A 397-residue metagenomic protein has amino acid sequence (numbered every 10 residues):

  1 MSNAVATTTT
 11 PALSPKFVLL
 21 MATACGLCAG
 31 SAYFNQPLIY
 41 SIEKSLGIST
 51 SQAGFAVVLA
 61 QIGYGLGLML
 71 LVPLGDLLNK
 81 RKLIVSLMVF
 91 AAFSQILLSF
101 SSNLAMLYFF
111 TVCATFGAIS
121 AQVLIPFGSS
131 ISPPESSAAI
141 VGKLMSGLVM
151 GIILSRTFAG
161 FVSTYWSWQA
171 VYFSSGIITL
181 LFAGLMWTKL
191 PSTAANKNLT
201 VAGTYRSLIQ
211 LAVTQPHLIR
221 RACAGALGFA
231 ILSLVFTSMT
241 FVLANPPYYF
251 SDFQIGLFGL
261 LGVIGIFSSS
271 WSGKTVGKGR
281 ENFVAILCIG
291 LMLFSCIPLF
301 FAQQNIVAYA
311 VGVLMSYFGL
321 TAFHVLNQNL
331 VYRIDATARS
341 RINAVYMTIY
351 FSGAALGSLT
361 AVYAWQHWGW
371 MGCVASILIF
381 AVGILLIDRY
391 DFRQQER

Functional and structural regions predicted by a protein language model:
N3-A12, P191-A222: Juxtamembrane intracellular "pre-TM" segments in multi-pass secondary transporters
L66-L104: Conserved MFS/SLC helix-loop-helix module at the cytosolic interface between two early adjacent transmembrane helices
L68-N79, S268-E281, W365: Helix-to-loop junctions at the C-terminal end of transmembrane segments in multipass secondary transporters
K82-I96, F283-P298, L378: Structural signature of the two symmetry-related core transmembrane helices
M106, K143-L190: Helix-loop-helix hairpin linking two adjacent transmembrane segments in secondary transporters
T111-G147: Cytoplasmic helix-loop-helix junction between adjacent transmembrane helices in 12-TM secondary transporters
S120-S132, A322-D335: Intracellular juxtamembrane helix-capping segments at the cytosolic ends of symmetry-related transmembrane helices
N282-N327: C-terminal transmembrane helical hairpin of 12-TM major facilitator-type secondary transporters
